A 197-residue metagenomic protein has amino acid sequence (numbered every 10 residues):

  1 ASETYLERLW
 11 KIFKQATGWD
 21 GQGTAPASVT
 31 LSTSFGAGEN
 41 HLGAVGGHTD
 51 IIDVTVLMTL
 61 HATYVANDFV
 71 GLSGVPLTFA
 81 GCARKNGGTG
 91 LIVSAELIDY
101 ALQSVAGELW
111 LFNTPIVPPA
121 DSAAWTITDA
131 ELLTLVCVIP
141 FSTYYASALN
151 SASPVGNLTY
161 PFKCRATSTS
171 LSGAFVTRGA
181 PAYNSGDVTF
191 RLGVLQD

Functional and structural regions predicted by a protein language model:
A1-Q103, V176, P181-D197: Extended, low-complexity segments enriched in Ser/Thr/Gly and acidic residues that occur primarily in surface-exposed
V45, L149-Y183, V188: Cysteine-clustered segments with highest specificity for TGF-beta superfamily mature ligands
A66-L72, C82-T89, I116, A146-A152 (+1 more regions): Short linear motifs at secondary-structure transitions and domain/linker junctions
D99, S104, P118-P119, A146-A148: A broad, structure-centric signal for solvent-exposed, well-ordered loop/edge residues that line or flank functional
E108-N113: Beta-strand signatures of extracellular beta-sandwich domains
T114-A123: Short aromatic-acidic-glycine turn motif
S122-T126, L195-D197: Extended alpha-helical regions
T128-K163: Extended, solvent-exposed segments with strong compositional bias
